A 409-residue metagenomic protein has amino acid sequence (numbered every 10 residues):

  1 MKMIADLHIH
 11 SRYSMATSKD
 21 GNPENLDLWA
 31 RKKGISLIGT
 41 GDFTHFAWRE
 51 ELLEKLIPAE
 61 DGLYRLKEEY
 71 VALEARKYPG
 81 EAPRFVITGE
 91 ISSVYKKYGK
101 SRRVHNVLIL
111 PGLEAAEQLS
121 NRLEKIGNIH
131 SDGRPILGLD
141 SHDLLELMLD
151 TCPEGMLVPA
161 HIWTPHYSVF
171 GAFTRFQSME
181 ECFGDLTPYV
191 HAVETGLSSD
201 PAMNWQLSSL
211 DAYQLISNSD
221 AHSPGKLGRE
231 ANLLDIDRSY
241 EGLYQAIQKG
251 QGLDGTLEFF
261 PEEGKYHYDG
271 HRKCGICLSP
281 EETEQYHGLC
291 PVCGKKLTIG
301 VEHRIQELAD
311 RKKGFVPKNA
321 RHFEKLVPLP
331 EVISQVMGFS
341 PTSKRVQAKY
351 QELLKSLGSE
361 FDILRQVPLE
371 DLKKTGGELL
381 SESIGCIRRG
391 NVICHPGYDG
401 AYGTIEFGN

Functional and structural regions predicted by a protein language model:
M1-S93, Y98-S101, N391-I393, Y402-G408: An N-terminally biased module of ancient metal coordination in phosphate/nucleic-acid-related enzymes
K2, E50-H191: Extended substrate/RNA-proximal surfaces in nucleic-acid metabolism proteins
H8, D42, L108, L157 (+4 more regions): Divalent metal-coordination and catalytic microenvironments
H8-R12, H161, H222: Histidine-centered divalent metal-coordination motifs
M15-S18, R49-L53, Y167-T174, W205 (+2 more regions): Histidine/acidic-residue-rich catalytic or RNA/ligand-binding cores of hydrolases and nuclease-related proteins
Y213-G228: Short acidic/histidine-rich active-site segments
D254-E324: Cys/His-rich short segments
L329-N409: Low-complexity, acidic/Ser/Thr- and charged residue-rich accessory regions of DNA metabolism proteins
